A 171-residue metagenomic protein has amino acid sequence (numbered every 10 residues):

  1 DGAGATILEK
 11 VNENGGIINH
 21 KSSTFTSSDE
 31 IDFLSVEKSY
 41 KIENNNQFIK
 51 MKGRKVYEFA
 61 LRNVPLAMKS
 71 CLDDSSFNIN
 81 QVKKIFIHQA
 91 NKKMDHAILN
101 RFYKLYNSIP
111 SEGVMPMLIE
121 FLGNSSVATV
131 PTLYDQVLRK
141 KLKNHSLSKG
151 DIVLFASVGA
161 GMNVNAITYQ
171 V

Functional and structural regions predicted by a protein language model:
D1, D29-D32, D73-D74, D95 (+2 more regions): Acidic-enriched, low-complexity/disordered segments with a strong bias for Aspartate over Glutamate
D1-E58, L66, V158, V171: Condensing-enzyme catalytic core mediating Claisen C-C bond formation in acyl metabolism
A3, F59-S75, L133-K141: Short, well-ordered amphipathic alpha-helical segments that serve as non-catalytic structural scaffolds within diverse
K10, K21, K38-K41, K50-K55 (+6 more regions): Context-gated lysine
Y40-Q47, L72-S76, N107-S111: Short amphipathic alpha-helical segments, especially helix-boundary/capping motifs
K55-A60, F121-S125: Short, surface-exposed alpha-helical recognition segments that flank or form part of ligand/macromolecule-binding
P65, K83-V171: Claisen-condensing/thiolase-fold acyl-transfer catalytic domains that form or cleave C-C bonds in fatty acid
